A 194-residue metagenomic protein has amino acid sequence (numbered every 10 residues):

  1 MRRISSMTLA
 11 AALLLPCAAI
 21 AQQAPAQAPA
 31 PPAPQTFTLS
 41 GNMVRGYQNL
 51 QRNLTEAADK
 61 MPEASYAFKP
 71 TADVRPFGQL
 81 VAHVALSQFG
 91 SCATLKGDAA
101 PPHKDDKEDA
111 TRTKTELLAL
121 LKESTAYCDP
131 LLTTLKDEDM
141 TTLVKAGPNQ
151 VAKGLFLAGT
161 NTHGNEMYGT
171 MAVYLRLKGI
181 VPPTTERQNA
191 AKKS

Functional and structural regions predicted by a protein language model:
M1-I4: Positively charged n-region of N-terminal signal peptides that target proteins for export
T8-A18: Bacterial N-terminal signal peptides
A19-A26: Boundary at the C-terminal end of the N-terminal hydrophobic targeting segment
Q27-G41: N-terminal low-complexity, Pro/Thr/Ser-rich intrinsically disordered segments that act as propeptides or flexible
V44-Q48, R52-T55, A67-D106, K145-S194: Short, contiguous alpha-helical
N53, A57-A58, C92, Y127-L132: Well-ordered alpha-helical scaffold segments within catalytic/enzyme domains
K60-A67, L132-T141, L177-P182: Surface-exposed helix-capping loop/turn segments at secondary-structure junctions
D109-K145, V151-Y168: Acidic/histidine-rich alpha-helical segments that form the ligand environment of transition-metal centers
